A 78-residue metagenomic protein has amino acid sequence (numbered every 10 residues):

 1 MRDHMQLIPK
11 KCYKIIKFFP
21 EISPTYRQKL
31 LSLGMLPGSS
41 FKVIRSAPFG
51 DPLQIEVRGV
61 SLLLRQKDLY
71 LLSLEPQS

Functional and structural regions predicted by a protein language model:
C12-Y13, F19: Hydrophobic, low-charge alpha-helical segments
Y13, G50-S78: C-terminal structural segments of small proteins and small subunits
P24-K29: Short alpha-helix capping/helix-loop boundary micro-motifs
